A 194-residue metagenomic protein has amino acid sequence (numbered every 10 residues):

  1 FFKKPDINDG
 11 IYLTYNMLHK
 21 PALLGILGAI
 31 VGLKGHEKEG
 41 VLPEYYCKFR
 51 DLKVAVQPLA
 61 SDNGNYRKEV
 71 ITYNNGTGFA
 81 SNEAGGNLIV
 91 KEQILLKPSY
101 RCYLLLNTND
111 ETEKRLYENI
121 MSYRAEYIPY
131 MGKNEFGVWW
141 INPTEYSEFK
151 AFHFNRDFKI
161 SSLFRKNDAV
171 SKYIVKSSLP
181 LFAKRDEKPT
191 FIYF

Functional and structural regions predicted by a protein language model:
F1-K4: Short N-terminal binding/cap micro-motifs at the start of the first secondary-structure element
D6-N74: Glycine/small-residue-rich interface belts in oligomeric ring/scaffold proteins and their assembly partners
L59-F194: Internal, well-folded beta-alpha domain core
